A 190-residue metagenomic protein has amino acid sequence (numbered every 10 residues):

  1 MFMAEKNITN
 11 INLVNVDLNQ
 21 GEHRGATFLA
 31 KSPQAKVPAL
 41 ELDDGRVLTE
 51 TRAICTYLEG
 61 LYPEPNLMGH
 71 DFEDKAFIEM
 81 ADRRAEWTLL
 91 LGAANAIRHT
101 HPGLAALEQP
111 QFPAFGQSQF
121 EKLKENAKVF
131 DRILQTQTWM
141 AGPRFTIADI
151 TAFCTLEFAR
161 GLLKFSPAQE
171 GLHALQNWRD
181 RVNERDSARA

Functional and structural regions predicted by a protein language model:
M1-P113, Q117: GST-like domain detector, emphasizing the conserved glutathione-binding G-site in the N-terminal thioredoxin-like
I8, R185-D186: Acidic-histidine catalytic/liganding microenvironments
L29, A76-E79, T151, Q176 (+1 more regions): Generic structural signal for individual residues within well-ordered alpha-helical segments across diverse proteins
P33, P63, Q135, D186-S187: Proline-centered flexible-loop/turn and helix-kink motifs
A85-E184: GST-like fold's C-terminal all-alpha helical module
